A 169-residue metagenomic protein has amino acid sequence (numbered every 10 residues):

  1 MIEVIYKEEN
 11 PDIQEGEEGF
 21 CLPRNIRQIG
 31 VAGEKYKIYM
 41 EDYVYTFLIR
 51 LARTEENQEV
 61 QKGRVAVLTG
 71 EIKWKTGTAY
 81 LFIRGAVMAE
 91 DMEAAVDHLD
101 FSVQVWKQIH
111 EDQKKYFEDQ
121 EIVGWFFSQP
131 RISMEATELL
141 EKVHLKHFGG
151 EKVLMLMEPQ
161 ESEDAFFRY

Functional and structural regions predicted by a protein language model:
M1-G124, P130-Y169: N-terminal beta-strand/alpha-helix entry module and adjacent surface of metal-dependent catalytic domains
